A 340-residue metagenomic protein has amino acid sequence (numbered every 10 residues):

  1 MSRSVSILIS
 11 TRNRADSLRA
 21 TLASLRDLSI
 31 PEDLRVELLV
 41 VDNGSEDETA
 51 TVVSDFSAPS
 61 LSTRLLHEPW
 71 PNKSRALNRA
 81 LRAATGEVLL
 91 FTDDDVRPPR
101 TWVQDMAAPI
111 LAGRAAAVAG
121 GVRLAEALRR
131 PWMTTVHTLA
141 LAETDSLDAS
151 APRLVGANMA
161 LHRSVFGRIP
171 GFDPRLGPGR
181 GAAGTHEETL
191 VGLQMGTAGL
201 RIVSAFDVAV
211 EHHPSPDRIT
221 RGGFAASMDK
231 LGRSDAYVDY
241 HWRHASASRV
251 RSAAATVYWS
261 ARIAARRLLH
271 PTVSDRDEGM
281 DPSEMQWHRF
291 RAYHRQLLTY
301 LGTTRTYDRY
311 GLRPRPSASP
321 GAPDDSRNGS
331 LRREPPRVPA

Functional and structural regions predicted by a protein language model:
R14-L28: Short, well-formed alpha-helical segments that are part of the catalytic scaffolds of diverse glycosyltransferases
S24, D42-T51, V96: A conserved acidic beta->alpha catalytic loop
E68-A84: Glycine-rich, basic loop-to-helix element that forms the pyrophosphate-binding segment of sugar-nucleotide handling
L89: Short aromatic/hydrophobic "clamp" motif used to bind/position activated sugar donors
T101-W132: Conserved donor NDP-sugar-binding/catalytic core segment of glycosyltransferases
T135-P152: Short, flexible, basic/aromatic active-site loop/helix in glycosyltransferases
L154, P178-L193: Acidic donor-binding loop at a coil-to-helix junction in glycosyltransferase catalytic cores that engages
A226-L231, H244-A340: Non-catalytic, C-terminal membrane-associated alpha-helical segments of glycosyltransferases
